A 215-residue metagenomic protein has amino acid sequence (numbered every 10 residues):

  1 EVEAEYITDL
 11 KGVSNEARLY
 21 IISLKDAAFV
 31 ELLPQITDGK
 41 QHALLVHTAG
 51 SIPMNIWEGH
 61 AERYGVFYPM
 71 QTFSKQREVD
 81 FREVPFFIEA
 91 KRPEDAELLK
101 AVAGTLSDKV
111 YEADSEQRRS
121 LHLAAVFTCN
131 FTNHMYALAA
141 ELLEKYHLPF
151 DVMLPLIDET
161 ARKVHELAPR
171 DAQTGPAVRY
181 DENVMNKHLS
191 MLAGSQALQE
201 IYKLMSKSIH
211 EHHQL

Functional and structural regions predicted by a protein language model:
E1-E5, E78-L123, T128-H165: Internal alpha-helical scaffold of NAD(P)-dependent oxidoreductase catalytic cores
V2-E78, L99: Rossmann-like NAD(P)(H) cofactor-binding subdomain of soluble oxidoreductases
E5-T8, G12-N15, E31-P34, D38 (+8 more regions): Replace "anionic and nucleotidyl ligands
I21, A125-T128, T132, Y202 (+1 more regions): Amphipathic, non-transmembrane alpha-helical scaffold segments
S23, A27, M70-V79, K91-R92 (+3 more regions): Predominantly flavin-linked oxidoreductase catalytic cores and closely associated redox partners
G39-H42, P93, H147, G194-Q196: Short, glycine- and charge-enriched coil/turn segments that flank and shape catalytic ligand pockets
L44, D151-V152, E200: Alpha-helix N-cap and coil->helix boundary residues
D158-L215: Interdomain hinge/lid region at the active-site interface of Rossmann-like NAD(P)-dependent oxidoreductases
